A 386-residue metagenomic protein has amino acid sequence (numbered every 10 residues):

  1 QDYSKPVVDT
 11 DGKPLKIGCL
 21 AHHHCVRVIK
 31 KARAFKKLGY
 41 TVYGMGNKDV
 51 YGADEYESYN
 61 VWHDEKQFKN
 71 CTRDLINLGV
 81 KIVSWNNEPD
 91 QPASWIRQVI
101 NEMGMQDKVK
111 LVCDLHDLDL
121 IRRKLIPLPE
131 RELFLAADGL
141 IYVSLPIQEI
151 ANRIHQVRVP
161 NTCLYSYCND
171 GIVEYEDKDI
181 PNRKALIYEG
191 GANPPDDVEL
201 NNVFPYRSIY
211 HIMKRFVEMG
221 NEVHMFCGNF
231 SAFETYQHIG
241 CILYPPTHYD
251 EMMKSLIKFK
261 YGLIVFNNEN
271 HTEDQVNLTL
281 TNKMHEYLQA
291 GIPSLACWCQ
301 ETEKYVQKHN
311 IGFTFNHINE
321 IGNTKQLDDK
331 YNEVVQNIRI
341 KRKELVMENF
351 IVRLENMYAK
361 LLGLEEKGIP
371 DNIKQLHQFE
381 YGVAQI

Functional and structural regions predicted by a protein language model:
I17-C19, T72-A93, K110-V112: Short N-terminal targeting/anchoring amphipathic segment
R27-V28, D170-V173, D179-T235, P245-M252: Conserved catalytic-core segment of nucleotide-activated headgroup transferases in glycan assembly
K48-V50, D117-D119, P146-I147, C163-E174 (+1 more regions): Short beta-strand->alpha-helix junction loop in the catalytic core of nucleotide-activated group-transfer enzymes
E65-K66, C227-F233, C241-K258, V265-E269: Conserved active-site histidine-acidic residue motif and adjacent donor-binding/catalytic loop of glycosyltransferases
L118-Y142: Membrane-proximal helix-turn-helix segments that form the acceptor-binding/catalytic region of lipid-linked
L135-Y175: Donor nucleotide-sugar binding/catalytic pocket of nucleotide-sugar-dependent glycosyltransferases
D196-R207, Y249-Q289, L295-K304: Nucleotide-sugar-dependent
N316-G382: A charged, aromatic-enriched C-terminal amphipathic alpha-helix characteristic of glycosyltransferases across folds
